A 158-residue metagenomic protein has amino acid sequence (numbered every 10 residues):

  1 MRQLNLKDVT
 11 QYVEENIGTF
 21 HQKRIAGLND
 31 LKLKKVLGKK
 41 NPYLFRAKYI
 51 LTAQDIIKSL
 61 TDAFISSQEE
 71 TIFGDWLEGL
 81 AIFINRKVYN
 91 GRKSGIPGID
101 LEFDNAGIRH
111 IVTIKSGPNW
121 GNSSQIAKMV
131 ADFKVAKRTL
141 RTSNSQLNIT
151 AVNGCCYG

Functional and structural regions predicted by a protein language model:
M1-W76: Interdomain/boundary linker segments immediately adjacent to catalytic/signaling cores
R2-Y12, D104-A106, V112, L147-G154: Long, hydrophilic "mature protein body" segments
K23, G27, K115, Q125-K128 (+1 more regions): General "foldedness" signal
T52, I57, E70, Q125-I126 (+1 more regions): Generic ordered-secondary-structure signal
G74-R141: Catalytic centers of nucleases
V130-G158: Acidic, metal/cofactor-coordinating or nucleic-acid-engaging core segments within structured domains
